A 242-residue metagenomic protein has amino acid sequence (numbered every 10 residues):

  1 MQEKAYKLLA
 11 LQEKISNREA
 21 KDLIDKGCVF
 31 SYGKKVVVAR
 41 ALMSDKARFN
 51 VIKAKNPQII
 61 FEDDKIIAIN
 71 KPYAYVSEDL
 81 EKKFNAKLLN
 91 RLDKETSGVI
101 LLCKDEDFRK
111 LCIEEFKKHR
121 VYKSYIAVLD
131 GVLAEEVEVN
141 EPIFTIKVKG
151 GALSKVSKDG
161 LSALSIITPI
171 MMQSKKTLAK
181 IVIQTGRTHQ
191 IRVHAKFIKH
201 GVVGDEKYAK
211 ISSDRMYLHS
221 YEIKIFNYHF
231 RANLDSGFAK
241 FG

Functional and structural regions predicted by a protein language model:
M1-G150, K158-L161, M171-M172, G237-F241: RNA pseudouridine synthases
M1-L23, Q184, Q190-G242: Pseudouridine synthases involved in rRNA/tRNA modification
C28, K180, E222-K224: Residue-level detector of beta-strand face positions
E106, Q184-T185: Loop/turn elements at beta-strand to alpha-helix junctions within RNA-recognition modules
K155: Short, solvent-exposed loop/beta-turn-alpha elements that line the ligand-binding surface or hinge of extracytoplasmic
I167, A179: Long C-terminal interaction/binding lobes of large macromolecular proteins
K175-T177: Trp-centered recognition loops
